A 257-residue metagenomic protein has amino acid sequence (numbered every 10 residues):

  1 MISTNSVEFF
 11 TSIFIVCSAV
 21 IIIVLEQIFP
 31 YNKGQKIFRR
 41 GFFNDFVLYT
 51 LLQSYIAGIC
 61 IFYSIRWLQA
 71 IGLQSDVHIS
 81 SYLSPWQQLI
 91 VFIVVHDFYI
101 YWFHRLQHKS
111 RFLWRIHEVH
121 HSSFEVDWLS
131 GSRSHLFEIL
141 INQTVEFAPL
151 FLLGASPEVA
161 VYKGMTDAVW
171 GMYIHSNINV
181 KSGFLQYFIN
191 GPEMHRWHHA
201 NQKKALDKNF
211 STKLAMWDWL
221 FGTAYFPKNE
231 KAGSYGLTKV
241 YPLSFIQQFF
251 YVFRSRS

Functional and structural regions predicted by a protein language model:
M1-E8: Short, strongly hydrophobic alpha-helical membrane anchors
I2, W67-S80: Membrane-interface helix termini and inter-helical loops of multi-pass transporters
F10-I23: Structural signature of hydrophobic alpha-helical transmembrane segments
V24-F42: Membrane-interface helix-loop junction between the first two transmembrane segments
Q27, F46, T212-L220, Q248-R256: A transmembrane-helix-recognition feature enriched in membrane-embedded lipid enzymes and envelope glyco-/phospholipid
L48-I59, I65, Y82-L237: Membrane-embedded catalytic scaffold of the fatty acid hydroxylase/desaturase
G233-S257: A membrane-cytosol interface segment of integral membrane proteins
